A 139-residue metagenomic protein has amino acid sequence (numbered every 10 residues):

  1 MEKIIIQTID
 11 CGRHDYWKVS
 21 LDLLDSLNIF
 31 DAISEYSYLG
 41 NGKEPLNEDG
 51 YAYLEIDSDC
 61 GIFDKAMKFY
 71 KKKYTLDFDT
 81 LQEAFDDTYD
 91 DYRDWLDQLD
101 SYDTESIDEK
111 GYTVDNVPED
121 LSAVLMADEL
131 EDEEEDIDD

Functional and structural regions predicted by a protein language model:
I5-I29: N-terminal acidic leader/helix
L27-L121, M126: Acidic, low-complexity, intrinsically disordered interaction modules
L130-D139: Short acidic DE-rich linear segments
